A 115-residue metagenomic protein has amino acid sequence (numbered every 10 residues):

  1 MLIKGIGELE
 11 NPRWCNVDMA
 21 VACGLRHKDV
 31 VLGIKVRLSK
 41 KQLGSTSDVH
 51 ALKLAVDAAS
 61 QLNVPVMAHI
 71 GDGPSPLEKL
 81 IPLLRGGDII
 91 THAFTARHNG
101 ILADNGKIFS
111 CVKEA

Functional and structural regions predicted by a protein language model:
M1-P12, K35-L38: Metal-cofactor-binding active-site regions of metalloenzymes
C15-A115: Histidine/acidic residue-rich metal-binding segments in metalloenzymes
